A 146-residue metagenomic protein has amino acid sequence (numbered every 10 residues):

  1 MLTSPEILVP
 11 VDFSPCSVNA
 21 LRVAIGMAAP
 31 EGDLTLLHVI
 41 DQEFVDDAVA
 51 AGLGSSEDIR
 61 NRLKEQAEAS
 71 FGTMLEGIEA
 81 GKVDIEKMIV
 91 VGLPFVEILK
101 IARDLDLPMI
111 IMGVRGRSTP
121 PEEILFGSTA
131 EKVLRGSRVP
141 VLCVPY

Functional and structural regions predicted by a protein language model:
M1-L2, V23, E76-I110: Structural beta-alpha unit
L2-G54: Small/aliphatic-rich secondary-structure junction motif
A29, E79-A80, R138: Short conserved AdoMet
T35-L37, E86-V90, L142: General small-molecule cofactor/ligand-binding pocket signal
I40, Q66, I89-L93, P145: Short beta->alpha linker loops
G54-A69: A short acidic, glycine-rich active-site loop that binds or catalyzes chemistry on phosphate/adenosine moieties
M109-R135: Glycine-rich, Arg-bearing micro-motifs that act as flexible, cationic patches
G136-Y146: Short, flexible loop segments at boundaries between secondary-structure elements
